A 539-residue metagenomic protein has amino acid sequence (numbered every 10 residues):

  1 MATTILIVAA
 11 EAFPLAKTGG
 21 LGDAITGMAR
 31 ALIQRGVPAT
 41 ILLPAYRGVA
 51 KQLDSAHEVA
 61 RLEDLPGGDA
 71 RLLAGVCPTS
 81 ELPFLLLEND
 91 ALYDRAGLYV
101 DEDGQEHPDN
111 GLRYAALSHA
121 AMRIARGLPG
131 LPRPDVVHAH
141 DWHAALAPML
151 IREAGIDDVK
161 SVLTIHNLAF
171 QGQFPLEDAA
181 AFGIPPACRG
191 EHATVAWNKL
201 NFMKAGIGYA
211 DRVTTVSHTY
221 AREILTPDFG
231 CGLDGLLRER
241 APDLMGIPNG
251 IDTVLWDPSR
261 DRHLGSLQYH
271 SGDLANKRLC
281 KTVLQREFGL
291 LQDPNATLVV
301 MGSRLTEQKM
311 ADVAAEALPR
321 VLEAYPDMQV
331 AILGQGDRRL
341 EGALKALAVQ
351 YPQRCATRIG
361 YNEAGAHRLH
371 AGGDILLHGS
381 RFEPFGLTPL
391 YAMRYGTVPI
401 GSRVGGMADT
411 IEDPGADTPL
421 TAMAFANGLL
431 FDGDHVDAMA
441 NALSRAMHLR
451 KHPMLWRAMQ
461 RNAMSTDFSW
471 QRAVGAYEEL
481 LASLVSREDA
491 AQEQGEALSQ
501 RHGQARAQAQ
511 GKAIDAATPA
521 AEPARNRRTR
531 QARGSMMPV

Functional and structural regions predicted by a protein language model:
M1-A505, K512-V539: Catalytic cores of nucleotide-sugar-dependent glycosyltransferases that transfer UDP/GDP/TDP-activated
